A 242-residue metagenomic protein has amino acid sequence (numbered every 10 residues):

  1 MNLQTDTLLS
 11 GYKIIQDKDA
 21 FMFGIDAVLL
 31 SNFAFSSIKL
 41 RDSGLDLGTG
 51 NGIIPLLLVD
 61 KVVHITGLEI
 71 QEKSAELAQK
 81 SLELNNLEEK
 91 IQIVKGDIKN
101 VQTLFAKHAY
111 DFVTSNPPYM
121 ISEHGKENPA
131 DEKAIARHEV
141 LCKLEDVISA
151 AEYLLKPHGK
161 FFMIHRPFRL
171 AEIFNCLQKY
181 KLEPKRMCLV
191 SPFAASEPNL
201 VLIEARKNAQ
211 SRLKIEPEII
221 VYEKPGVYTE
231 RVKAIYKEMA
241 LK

Functional and structural regions predicted by a protein language model:
M1-I38: Class I SAM-dependent transferase core
L8, L87-E88, K181, I215: Short, structurally constrained coil/turn elements that cap an alpha-helix or connect an alpha-helix to the following
I15, Q92-V94, K185-C188: General small-molecule cofactor/ligand-binding pocket signal
N32-K126, S149: Conserved SAM/SAH cofactor-binding pocket of Class I
P117-D146: Mobile active-site "lid"/loop adjacent to the S-adenosyl-L-methionine
L141-P198: Conserved Class I SAM-dependent methyltransferase catalytic core
P198-K242: SAM/dcSAM-binding transferase cores
